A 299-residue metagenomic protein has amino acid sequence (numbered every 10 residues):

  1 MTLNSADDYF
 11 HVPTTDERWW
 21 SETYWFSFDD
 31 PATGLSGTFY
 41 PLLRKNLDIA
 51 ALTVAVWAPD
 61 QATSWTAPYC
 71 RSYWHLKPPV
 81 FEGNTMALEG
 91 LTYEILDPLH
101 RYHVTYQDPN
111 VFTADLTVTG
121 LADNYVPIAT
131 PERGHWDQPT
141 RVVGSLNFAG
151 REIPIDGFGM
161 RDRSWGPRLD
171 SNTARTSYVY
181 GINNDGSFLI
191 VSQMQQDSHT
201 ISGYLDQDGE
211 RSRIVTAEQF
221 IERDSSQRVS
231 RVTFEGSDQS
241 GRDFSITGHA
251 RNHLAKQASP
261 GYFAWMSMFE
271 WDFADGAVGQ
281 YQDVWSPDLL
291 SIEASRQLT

Functional and structural regions predicted by a protein language model:
M1-T299: Structured soluble/peripheral alpha/beta segments that form catalytic or ligand/cofactor-binding pockets
